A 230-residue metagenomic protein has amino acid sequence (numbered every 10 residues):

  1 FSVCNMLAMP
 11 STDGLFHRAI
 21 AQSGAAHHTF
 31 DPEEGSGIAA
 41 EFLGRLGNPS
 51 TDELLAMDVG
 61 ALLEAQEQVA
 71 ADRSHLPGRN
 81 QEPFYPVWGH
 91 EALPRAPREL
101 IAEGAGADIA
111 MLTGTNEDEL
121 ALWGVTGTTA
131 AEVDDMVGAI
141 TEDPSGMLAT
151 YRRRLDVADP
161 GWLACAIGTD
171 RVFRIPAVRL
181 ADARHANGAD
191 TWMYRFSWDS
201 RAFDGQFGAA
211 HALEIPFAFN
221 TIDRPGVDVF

Functional and structural regions predicted by a protein language model:
F1-S2, A26-T29, E119-L122, S200-F203 (+1 more regions): Flexible loop/turn segments at secondary-structure boundaries
S2-T12: Short glycine-enriched nucleophile-adjacent loop and the immediately C-terminal alpha-helix near the catalytic center
D13, R18, Q22-M136, W162-A186: Substrate-access "cap/lid" subdomains that shape and gate the entrance to catalytic or ligand-binding pockets
N116-E117, R154, F196-D199: Histidine- and/or cysteine-centered catalytic micro-motif in compact active-site loops
V133-D156: Active-site-proximal cap/lid insertion segments
A149-G161, N220-F230: Extracytoplasmic/periplasmic substrate-recognition and gating elements
R174-F230: Mobile gating loops/cap/lid regions near enzyme active sites that modulate substrate access
